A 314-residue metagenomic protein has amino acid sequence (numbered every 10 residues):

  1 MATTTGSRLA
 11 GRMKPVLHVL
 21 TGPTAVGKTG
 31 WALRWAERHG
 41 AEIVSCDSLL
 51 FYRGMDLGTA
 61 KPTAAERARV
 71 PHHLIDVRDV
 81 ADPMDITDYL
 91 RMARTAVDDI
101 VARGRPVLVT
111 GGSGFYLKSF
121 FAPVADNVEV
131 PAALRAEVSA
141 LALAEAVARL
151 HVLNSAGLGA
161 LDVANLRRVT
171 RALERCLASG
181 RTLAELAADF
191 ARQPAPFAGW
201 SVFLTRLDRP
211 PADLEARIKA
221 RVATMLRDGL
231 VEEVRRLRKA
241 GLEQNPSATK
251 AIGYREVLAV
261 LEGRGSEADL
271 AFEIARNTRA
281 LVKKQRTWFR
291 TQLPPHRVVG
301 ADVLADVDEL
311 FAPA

Functional and structural regions predicted by a protein language model:
A2-A314: Phosphate/pyrophosphate-binding catalytic cores of soluble transferases and nucleic-acid-acting enzymes
